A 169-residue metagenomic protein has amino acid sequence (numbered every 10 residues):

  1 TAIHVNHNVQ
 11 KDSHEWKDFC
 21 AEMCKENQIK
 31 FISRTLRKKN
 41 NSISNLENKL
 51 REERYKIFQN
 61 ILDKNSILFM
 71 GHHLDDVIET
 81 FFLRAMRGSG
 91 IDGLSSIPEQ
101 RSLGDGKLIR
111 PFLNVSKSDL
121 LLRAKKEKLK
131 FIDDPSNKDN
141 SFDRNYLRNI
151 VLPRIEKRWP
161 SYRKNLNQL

Functional and structural regions predicted by a protein language model:
T1-N149, P153: Core alpha/beta nucleotide-donor-binding catalytic domains of modification enzymes
R154-L169: An accessory alpha-helical subdomain
